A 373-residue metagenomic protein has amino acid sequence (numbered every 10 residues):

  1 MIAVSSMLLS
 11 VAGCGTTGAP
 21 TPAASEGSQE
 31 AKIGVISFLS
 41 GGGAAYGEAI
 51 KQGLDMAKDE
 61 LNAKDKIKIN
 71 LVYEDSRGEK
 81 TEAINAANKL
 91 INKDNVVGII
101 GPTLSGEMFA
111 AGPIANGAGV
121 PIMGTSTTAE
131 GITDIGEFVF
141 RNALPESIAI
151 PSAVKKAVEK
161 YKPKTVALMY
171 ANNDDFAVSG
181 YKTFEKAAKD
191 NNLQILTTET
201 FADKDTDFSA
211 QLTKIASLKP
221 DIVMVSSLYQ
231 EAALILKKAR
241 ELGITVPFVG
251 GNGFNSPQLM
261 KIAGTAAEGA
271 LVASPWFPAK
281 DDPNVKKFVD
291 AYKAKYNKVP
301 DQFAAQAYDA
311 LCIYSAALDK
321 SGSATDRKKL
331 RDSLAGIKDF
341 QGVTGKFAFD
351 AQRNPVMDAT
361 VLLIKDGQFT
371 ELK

Functional and structural regions predicted by a protein language model:
M1-K32, A63-K66, K373: Short, low-complexity disordered leader/linker segments with a strong preference for bacterial N-terminal type II
A19-A23, Y46-Q52, E60-T133, F201-F208 (+2 more regions): Beta-alpha junction/loop-to-helix N-cap segments that form part of ligand/metal-binding clefts
E26-S28, G34-G53, L61, E74-T81 (+5 more regions): Extracytoplasmic "Venus flytrap"
L39, V139-T200, I222, Y314 (+1 more regions): An alpha-beta-alpha
A83, N142-T165, V178-G180, D207-S209 (+4 more regions): Hydrophobic alpha-helical segments within soluble ligand-binding/sensing domains
A115, G180-A273: Extracellular/periplasmic bilobed ligand-binding domains
L236-Y308, L363, Q368-E371: Extracellular/periplasmic periplasmic-binding protein-like sensory domains
K295-A304, S315-Q368: Segments of small-molecule ligand-sensing domains
